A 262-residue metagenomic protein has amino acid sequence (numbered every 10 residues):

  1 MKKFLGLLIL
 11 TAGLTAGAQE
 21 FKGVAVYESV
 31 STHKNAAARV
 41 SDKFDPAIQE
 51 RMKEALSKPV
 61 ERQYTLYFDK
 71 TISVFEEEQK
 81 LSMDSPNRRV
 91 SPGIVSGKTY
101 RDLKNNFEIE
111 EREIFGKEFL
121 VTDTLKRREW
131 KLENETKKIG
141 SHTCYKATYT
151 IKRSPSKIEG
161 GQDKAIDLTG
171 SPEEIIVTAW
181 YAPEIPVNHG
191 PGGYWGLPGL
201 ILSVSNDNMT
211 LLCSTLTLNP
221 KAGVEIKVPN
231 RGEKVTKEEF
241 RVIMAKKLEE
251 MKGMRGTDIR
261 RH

Functional and structural regions predicted by a protein language model:
M1-A25: Bacterial Sec-dependent N-terminal signal peptides
E20-H262: Extended soluble regions of mature proteins
